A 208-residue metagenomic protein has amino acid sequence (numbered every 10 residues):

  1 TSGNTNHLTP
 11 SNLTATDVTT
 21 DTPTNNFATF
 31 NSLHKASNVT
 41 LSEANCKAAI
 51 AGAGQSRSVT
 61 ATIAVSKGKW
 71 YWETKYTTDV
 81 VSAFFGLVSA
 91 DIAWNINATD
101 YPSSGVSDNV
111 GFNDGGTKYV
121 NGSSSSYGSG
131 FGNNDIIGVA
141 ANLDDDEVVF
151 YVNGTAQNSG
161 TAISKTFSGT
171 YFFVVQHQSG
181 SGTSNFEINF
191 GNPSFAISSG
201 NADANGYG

Functional and structural regions predicted by a protein language model:
T1-G208: PRY/SPRY (B30.2) beta-sandwich protein-interaction domains and their adjacent Ser/Pro/Gly-rich low-complexity linkers
